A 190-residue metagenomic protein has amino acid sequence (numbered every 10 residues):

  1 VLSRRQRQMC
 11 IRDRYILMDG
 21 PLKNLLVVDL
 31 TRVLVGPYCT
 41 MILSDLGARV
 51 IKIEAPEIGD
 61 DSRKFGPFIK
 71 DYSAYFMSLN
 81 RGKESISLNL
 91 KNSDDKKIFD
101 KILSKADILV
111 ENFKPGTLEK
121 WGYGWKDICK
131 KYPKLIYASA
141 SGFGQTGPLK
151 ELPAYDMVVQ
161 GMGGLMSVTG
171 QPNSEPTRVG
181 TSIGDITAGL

Functional and structural regions predicted by a protein language model:
V1-D13: Single conserved hydrophobic/aromatic residue that forms the stacking wall/gate of nucleotide- or nucleobase-binding
Y15-L190: N-terminal helix-loop segment corresponding to the beta1-alpha1 unit of nucleotide/adenylate-binding folds
